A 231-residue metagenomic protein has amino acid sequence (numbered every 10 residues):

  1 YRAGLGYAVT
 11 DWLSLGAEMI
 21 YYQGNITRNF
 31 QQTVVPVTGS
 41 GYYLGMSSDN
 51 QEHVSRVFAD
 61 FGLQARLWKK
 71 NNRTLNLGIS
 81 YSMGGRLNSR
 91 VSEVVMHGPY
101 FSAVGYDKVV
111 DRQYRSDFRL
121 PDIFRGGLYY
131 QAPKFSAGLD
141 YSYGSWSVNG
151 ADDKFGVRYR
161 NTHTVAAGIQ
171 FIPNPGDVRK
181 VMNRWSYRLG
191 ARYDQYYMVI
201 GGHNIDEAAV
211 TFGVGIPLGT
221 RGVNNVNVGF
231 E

Functional and structural regions predicted by a protein language model:
Y1-E231: Outer-membrane beta-barrel porins/channels
